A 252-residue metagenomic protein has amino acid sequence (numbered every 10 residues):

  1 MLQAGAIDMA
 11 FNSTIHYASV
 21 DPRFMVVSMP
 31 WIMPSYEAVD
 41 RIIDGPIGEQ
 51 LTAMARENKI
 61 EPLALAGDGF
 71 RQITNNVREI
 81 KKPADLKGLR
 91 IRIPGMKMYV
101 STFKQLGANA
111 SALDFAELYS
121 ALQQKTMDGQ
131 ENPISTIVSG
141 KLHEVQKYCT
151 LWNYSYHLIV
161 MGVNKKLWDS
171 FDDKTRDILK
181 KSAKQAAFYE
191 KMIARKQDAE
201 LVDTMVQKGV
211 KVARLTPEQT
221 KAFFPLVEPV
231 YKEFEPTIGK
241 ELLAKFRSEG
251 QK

Functional and structural regions predicted by a protein language model:
M1-A38, I47-E49, A53-K252: N-terminal secretory/targeting leader peptides
